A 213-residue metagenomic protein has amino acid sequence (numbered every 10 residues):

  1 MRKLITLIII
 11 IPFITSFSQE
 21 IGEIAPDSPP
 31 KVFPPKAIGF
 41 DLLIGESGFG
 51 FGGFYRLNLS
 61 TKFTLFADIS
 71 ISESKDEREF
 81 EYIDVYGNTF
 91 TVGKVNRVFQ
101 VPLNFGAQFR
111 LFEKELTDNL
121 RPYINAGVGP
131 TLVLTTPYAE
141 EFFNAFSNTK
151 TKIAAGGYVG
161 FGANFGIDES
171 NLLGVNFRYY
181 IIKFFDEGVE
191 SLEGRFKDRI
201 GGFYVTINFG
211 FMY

Functional and structural regions predicted by a protein language model:
K3-I14: Sec-dependent N-terminal signal peptides
S18-D68, N208-Y213: Short glycine/proline- and aromatic-enriched beta-strand/turn motifs that initiate or cap beta-hairpins
D27-P35, T61-K62, F112-R121, I167-L173: Short loop/turn motifs that connect adjacent beta-strands in outer-membrane beta-barrel proteins
P34-K36, S47-F51, R97-L103, L120 (+2 more regions): Residues that define the transmembrane beta-barrel architecture of outer-membrane proteins
A37-D41, N88-N96, F142-T149, E190-K197: Extracellular loop and loop/strand-boundary signature of outer-membrane beta-barrel proteins
L42, F51-L57, I69-I71, L103-F109 (+4 more regions): Residues on the lipid-exposed face of transmembrane beta-strands in outer-membrane beta-barrel proteins
L57-E141, Y213: Gram-negative (and chloroplast) outer-membrane scaffold detector with strong preference for beta-barrel transmembrane
S74, R78, V159-Y213: Predominantly the C-terminal beta-signal and adjacent terminal strand-loop region of outer-membrane beta-barrel
